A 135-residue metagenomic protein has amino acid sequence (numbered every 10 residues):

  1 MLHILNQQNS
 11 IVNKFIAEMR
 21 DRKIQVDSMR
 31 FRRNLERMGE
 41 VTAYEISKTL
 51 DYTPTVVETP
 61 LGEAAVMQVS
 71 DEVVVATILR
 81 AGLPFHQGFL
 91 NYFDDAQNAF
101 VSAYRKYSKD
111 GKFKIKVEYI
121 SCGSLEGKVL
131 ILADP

Functional and structural regions predicted by a protein language model:
M1-D134: PRPP-associated nucleotide enzymes
